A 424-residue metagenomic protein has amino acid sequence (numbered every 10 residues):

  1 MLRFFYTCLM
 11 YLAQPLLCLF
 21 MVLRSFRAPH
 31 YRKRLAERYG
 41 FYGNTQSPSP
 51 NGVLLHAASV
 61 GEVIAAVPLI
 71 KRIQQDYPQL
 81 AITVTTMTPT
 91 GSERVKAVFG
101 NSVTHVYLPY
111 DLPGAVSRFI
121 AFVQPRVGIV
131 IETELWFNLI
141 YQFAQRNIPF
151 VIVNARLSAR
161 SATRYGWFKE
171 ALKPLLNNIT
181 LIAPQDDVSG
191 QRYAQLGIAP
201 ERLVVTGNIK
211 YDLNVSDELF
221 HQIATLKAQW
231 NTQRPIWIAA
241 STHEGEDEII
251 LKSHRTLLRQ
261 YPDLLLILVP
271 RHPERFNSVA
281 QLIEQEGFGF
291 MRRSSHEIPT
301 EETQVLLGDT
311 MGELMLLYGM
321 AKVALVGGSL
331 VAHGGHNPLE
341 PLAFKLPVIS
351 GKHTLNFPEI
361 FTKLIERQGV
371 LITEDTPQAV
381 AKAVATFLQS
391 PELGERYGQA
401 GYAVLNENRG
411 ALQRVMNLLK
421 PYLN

Functional and structural regions predicted by a protein language model:
M1-N424: Nucleotide-activated sugar donor-binding and catalytic core shared by glycosyltransferases and related lipid-linked
